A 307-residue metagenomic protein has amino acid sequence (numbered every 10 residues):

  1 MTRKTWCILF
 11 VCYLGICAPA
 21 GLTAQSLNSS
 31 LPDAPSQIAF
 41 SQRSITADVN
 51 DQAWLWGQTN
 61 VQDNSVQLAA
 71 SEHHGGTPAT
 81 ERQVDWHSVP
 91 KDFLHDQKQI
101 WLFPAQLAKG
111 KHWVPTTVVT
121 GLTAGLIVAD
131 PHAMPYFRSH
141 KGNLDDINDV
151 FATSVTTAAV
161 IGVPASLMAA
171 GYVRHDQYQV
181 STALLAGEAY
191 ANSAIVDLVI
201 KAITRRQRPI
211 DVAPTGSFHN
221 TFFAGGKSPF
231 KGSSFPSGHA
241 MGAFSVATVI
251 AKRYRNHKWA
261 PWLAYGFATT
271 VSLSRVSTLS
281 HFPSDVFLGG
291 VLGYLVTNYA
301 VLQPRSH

Functional and structural regions predicted by a protein language model:
M1-L9, S154-V155: Bacterial N-terminal signal peptides that target proteins for export
R3, A213-H307: Membrane-embedded catalytic cores of phosphoryl/pyrophosphoryl-handling enzymes
I8-P19: Bacterial N-terminal signal peptides
A20-T153, V160-V173, A202, I210-S233 (+1 more regions): N-terminal targeting leaders of membrane proteins
I100, T123-A124, M168-A169, L198-V199 (+3 more regions): Alpha-helical transmembrane segments of multipass membrane proteins
P115, Y172-V196, P261: Interfacial segments of alpha-helical transmembrane regions
T117, G121, G125, G187-V199 (+5 more regions): Hydrophobic, lipid-facing residues on alpha-helical transmembrane segments of integral membrane proteins
M134, A170, D197-R205, A251 (+2 more regions): Membrane-water interface at transmembrane helix exits
